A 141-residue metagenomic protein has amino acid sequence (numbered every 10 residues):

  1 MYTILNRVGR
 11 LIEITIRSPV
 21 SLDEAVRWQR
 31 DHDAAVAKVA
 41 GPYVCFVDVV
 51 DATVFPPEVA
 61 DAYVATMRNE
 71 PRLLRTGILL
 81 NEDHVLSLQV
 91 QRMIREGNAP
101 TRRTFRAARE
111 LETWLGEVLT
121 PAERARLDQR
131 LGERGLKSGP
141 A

Functional and structural regions predicted by a protein language model:
M1-A141: Amphipathic, Lys/Arg-enriched alpha-helical "gate/interface" segment within cytosolic domains that mediates
